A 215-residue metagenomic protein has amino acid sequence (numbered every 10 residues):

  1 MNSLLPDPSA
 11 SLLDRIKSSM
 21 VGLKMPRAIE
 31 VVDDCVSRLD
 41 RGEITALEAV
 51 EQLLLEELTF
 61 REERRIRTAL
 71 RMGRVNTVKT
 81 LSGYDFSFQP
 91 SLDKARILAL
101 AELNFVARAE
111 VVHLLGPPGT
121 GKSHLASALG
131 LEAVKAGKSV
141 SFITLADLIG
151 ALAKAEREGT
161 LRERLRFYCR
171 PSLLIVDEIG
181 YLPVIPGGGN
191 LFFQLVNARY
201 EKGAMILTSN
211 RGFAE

Functional and structural regions predicted by a protein language model:
M1-S18: Intrinsically disordered, low-complexity and often Lys/Arg-enriched segments
K17, V21, M25-T77: Interdomain "pre-motor" coupling segment immediately N-terminal to P-loop NTPase/helicase cores
K79-A101: N-terminal pre-Walker A segment at the start of P-loop NTPase domains
L100-A109: Phosphate-binding P-loop
V112-H113, I206: Conserved beta-strand position immediately N-terminal to the Walker
L114-K138: Walker A/P-loop
S139, D147-L173, I179-E215: Replace "adjacent to P-loop NTPase cores in ATP/GTP-dependent enzymes" with "adjacent to NTP-binding cores
